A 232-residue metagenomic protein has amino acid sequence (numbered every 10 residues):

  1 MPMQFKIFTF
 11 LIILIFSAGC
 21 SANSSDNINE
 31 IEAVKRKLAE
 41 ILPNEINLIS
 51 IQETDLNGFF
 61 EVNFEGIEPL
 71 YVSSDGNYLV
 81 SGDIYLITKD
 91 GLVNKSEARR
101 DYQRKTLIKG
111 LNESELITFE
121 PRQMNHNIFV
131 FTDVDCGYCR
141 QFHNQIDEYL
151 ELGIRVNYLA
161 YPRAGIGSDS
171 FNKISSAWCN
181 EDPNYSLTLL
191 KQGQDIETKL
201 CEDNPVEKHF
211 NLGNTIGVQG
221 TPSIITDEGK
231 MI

Functional and structural regions predicted by a protein language model:
M1-F8: Bacterial N-terminal signal peptides that target proteins for export
A18-G19: C-terminal motif of bacterial Sec signal peptides marking the signal peptidase cleavage site
A22-N47: Short, non-transmembrane alpha-helical segments in secretory-pathway proteins
I49, N57-N63, E68-Y71, D75-L92 (+1 more regions): Thiol/selenol-based redox catalytic cores and closely related redox-interacting motifs
D90-I117: N-terminal "domain-start" segment that seeds a small globular fold
F119-R140, V156-Y158: Short active-site neighborhood of thiol/selenol oxidoreductases, capturing the structured segment around
N125-N127, L152-N157, P183-S186, G220-T221: Loop/turn elements at helix/coil->beta-strand transitions in domains of secreted/extracellular proteins
C139-E181: Flexible, glycine-rich surface segments
